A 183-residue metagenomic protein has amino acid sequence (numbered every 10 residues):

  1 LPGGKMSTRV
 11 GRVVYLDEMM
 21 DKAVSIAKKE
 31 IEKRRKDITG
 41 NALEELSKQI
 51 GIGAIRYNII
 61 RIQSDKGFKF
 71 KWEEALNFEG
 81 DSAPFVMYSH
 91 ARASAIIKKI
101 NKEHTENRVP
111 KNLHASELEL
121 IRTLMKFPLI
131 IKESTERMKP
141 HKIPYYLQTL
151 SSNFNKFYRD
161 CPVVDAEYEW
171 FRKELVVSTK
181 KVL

Functional and structural regions predicted by a protein language model:
L1-L183: Non-catalytic interaction-recognition regions
